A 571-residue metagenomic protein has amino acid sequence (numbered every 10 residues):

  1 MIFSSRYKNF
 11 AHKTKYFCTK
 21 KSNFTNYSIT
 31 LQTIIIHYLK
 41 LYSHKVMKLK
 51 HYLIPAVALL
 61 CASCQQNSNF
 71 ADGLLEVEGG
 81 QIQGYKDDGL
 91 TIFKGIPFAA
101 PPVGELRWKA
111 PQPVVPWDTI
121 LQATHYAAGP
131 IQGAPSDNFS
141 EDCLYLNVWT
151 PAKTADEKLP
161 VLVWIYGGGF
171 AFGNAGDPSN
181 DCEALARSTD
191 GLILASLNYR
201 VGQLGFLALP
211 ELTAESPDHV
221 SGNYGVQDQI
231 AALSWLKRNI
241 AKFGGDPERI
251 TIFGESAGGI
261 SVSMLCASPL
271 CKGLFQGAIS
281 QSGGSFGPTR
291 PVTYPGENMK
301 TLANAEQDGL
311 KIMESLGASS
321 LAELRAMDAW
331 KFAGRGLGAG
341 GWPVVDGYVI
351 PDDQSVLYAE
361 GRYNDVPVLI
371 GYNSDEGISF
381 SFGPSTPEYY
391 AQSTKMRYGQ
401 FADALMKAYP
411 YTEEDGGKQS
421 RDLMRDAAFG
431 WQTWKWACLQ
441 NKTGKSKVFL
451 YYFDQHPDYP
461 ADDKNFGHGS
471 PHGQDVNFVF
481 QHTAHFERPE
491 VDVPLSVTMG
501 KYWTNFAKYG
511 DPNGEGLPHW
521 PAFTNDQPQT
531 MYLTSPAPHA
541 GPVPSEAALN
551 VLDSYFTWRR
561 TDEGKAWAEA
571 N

Functional and structural regions predicted by a protein language model:
F3-S22: Cationic, amphipathic, low-complexity segments that mediate targeting or membrane/lipid association
K48-P55: Sec-dependent signal peptide recognition, specifically the positively charged N-region followed immediately by
C61-S63: C-terminal motif of bacterial Sec signal peptides marking the signal peptidase cleavage site
Q65-N223, F486-M499, Y509-H519, P536-P538 (+3 more regions): Non-catalytic accessory segments of hydrolases
G133-A318, Y348, V356-S381, K445: Serine-hydrolase-like catalytic core of hydrolytic proteins
R290, P295, S319-D492, Y502 (+1 more regions): Substrate-gating cap/lid region and adjacent catalytic-acid/histidine neighborhood within extracellular/lumenal
Y348-I350, E414, L439-V448, H456-P457 (+2 more regions): Alpha/beta-hydrolase-fold serine-hydrolase catalytic core, especially in secreted/extracellular enzymes
